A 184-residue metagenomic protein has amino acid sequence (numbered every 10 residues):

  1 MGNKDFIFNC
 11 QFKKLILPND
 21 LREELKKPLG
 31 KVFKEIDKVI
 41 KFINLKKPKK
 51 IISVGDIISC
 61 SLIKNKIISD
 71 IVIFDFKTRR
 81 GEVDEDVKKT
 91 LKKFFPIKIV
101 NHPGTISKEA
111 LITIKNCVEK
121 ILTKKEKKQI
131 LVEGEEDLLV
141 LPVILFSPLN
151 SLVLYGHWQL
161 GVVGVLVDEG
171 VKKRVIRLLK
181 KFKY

Functional and structural regions predicted by a protein language model:
M1-H102: N-terminal, charge-rich interaction modules
I52-C60, E133-V140, L160-G161: Gly/Ser/Thr-rich loops at beta-strand to alpha-helix junctions that form or flank small-molecule/cofactor-binding
I63-I71, V87-T90, I144-L149, E169-K172 (+1 more regions): Short, solvent-exposed amphipathic alpha-helical segments in soluble enzyme and RNA/protein-processing domains
S69-F76, L149-H157: Short hydrophobic/aromatic-enriched beta-strand-loop microsegments
K92-N101, K173-Y184: A polyampholytic, Gly/Pro-enriched intrinsically disordered region
F94-V132, L138: Internal catalytic-core helix/loop-beta-alpha segment that presents or stabilizes conserved functional determinants
K128-L154: Hydrophobic/aromatic-rich, well-ordered segments within soluble, folded domains that form packed cores
G156-G170, K183: Short, flexible loop segments at boundaries between secondary-structure elements
